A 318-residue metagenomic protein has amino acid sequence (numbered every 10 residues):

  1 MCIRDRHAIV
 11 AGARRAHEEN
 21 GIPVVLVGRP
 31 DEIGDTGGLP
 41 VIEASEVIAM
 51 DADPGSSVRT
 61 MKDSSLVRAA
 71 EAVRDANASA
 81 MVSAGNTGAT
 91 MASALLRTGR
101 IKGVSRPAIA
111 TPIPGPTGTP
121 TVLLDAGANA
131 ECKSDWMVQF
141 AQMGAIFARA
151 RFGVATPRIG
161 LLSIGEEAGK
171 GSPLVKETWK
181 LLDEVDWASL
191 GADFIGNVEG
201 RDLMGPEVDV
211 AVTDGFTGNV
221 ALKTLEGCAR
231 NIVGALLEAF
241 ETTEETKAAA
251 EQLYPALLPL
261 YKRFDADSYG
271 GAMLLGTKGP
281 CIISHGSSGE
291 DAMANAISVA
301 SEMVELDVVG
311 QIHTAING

Functional and structural regions predicted by a protein language model:
M1-D5: Conserved small/polar residues in nucleotide/adenosyl-binding loops
A8, L95-T119, L123, E207-A211 (+1 more regions): Glycine-rich phosphate/nucleotide-binding loop
G12-I22: A short, Lys/Arg-enriched amphipathic alpha-helix followed by its capping loop at the start of a domain
H17-E19, V58, K62, A72-A76 (+10 more regions): Solvent-exposed alpha-helices and their adjacent loops that cap or buttress functional pockets in soluble metabolic
P23-I33, A130-G200, D209-V210: Glycine-rich phosphate/diphosphate-binding loop of Rossmann-like nucleotide-binding domains
G37-A78: Phosphate/nucleotide-donor binding subsite
E46-V47, N86-A89, L96, E166-E167 (+1 more regions): Short glycine-rich anion-binding loops that position phosphate/pyrophosphate groups of nucleotides and phosphorylated
